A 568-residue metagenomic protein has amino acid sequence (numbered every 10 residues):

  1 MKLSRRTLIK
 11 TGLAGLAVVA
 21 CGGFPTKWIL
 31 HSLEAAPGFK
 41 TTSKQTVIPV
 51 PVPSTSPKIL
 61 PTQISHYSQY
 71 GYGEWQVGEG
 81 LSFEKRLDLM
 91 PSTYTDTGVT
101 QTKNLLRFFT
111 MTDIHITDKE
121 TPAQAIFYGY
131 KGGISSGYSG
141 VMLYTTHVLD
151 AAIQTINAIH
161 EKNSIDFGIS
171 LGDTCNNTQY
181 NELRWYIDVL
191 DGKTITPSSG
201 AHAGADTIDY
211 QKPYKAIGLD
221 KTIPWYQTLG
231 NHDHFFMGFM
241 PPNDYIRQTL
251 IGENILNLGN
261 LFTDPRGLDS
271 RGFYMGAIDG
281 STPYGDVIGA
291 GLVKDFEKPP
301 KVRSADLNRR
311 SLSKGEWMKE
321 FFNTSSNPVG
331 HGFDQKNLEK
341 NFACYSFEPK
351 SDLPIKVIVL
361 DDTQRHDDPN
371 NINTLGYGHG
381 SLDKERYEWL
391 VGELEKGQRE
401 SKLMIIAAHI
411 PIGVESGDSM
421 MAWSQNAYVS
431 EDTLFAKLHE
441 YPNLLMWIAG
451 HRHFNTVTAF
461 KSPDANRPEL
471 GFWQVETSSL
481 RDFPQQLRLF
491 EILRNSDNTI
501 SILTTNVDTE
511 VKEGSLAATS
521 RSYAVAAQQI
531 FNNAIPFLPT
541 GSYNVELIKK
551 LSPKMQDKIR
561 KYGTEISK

Functional and structural regions predicted by a protein language model:
M1-L3: Secretory targeting signals
T7-W28: N-terminal export signals
S32-H160, D166-F167, Q227, R247-E400 (+1 more regions): Metal-dependent phosphoesterase/phosphodiesterase active-site architecture
T112, G172, L229-G230, A408 (+1 more regions): Active-site flanking residues adjacent to catalytic metal/cofactor-binding acidic residues
Y144-N257: Core catalytic region of metal-dependent phosphoesterases/phosphodiesterases, especially metallo-beta-lactamase-like
C175-T178, D233-G238, H366-D367, P411-E415 (+2 more regions): Active-site environment of divalent metal-dependent phosphoester hydrolases
Y210-K212, K340-C344, E431-D432: Alpha-helical scaffolding within the catalytic cores of extracellular/periplasmic polymer-degrading hydrolases
D367-E388, E395-I448: Active-site-proximal segments of metal-dependent phosphoesterases and phosphodiesterases across multiple
